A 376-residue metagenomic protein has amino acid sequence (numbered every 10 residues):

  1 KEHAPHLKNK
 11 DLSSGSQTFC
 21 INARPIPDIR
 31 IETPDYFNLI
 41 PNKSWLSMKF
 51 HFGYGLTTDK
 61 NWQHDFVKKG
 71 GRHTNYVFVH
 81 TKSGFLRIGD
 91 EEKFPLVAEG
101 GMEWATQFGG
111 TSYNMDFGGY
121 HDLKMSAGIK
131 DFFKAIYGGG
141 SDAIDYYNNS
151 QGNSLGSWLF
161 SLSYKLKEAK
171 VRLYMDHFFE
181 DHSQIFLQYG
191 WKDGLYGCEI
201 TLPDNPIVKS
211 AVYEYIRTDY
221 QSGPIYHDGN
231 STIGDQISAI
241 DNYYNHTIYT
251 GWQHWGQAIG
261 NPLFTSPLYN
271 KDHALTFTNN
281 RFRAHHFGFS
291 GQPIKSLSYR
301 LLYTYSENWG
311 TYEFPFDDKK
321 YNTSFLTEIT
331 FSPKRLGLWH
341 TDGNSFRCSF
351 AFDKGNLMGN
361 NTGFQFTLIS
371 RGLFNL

Functional and structural regions predicted by a protein language model:
K1-H3, M48-L56, A98-T106, L173-H177 (+5 more regions): Transmembrane beta-barrel strands of outer-membrane/channel proteins
A4-D116: Internal, well-ordered domain-core segments that constitute the primary functional module of diverse proteins
S13-F19, F66-R72, D145-N148, S183-I185 (+3 more regions): Extracellular loop and loop/strand-boundary signature of outer-membrane beta-barrel proteins
D28, N360-L376: Outer-membrane beta-barrel "beta-signal"
Y36-F50, R87-E99, Y164-K170, L202-V208 (+3 more regions): Short loop/turn motifs that connect adjacent beta-strands in outer-membrane beta-barrel proteins
P95-G100, F108-T232: Long, internal scaffold/assembly segments composed of regular secondary structure
G152, F179-Q188, T278-F282, D317-N322 (+1 more regions): Solvent-exposed loop/turn segments connecting transmembrane beta-strands in outer-membrane beta-barrel proteins
S222-T311: C-terminal structural cap/anchor segments
